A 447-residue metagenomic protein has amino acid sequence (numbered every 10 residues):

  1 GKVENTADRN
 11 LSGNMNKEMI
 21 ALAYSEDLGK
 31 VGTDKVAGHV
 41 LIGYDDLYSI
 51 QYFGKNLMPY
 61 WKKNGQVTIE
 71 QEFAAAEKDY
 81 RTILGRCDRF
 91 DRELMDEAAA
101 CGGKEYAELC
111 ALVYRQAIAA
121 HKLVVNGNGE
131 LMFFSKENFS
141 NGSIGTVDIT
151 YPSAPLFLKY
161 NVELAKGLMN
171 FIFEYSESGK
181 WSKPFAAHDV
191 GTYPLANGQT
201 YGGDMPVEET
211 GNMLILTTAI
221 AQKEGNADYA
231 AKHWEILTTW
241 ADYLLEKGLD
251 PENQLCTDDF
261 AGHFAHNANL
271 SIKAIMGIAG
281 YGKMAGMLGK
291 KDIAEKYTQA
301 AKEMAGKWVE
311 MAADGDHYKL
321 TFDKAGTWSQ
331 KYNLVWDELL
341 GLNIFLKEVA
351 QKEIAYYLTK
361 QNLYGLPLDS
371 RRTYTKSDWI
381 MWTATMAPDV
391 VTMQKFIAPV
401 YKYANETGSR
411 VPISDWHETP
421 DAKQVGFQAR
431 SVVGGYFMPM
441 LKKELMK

Functional and structural regions predicted by a protein language model:
G1-G145: Acidic/polar, glycine-enriched structural segments that form the non-catalytic walls/loops of the carbohydrate-binding
E18, D34, G38, A107 (+18 more regions): Conserved structured core elements
G43-D45, E93-C101, Y151-E163, N212-D228 (+5 more regions): Well-ordered alpha-helical scaffold segments within catalytic/enzyme domains
M58-L84, G142-P251, N267-A285: Aromatic-rich carbohydrate-recognition surfaces in CAZymes
E72, A76, I83, L109 (+7 more regions): Extended, well-ordered alpha-helical scaffold segments
F90-K122, N170-V190, N212-L270, D292 (+2 more regions): Active-site acid/base region of carbohydrate-active enzymes
E137-I149, P155-V162, W181, T192-G198 (+7 more regions): Extended ligand-binding clefts on enzyme/binding-domain cores
P399, S414-K447: Terminal, non-catalytic domain-edge segments
